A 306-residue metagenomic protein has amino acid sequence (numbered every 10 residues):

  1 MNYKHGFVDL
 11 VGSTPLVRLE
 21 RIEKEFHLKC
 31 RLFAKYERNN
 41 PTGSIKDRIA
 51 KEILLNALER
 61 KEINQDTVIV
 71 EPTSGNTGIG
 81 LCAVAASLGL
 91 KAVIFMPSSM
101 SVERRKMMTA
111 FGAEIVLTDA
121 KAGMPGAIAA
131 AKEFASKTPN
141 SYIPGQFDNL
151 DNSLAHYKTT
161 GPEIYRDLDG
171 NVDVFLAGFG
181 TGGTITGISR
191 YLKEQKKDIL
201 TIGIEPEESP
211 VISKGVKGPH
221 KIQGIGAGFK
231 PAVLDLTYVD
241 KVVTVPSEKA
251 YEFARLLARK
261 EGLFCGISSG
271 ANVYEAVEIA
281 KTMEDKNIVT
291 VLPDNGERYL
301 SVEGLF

Functional and structural regions predicted by a protein language model:
M1-F306: PLP-dependent amino-acid enzyme catalytic core
